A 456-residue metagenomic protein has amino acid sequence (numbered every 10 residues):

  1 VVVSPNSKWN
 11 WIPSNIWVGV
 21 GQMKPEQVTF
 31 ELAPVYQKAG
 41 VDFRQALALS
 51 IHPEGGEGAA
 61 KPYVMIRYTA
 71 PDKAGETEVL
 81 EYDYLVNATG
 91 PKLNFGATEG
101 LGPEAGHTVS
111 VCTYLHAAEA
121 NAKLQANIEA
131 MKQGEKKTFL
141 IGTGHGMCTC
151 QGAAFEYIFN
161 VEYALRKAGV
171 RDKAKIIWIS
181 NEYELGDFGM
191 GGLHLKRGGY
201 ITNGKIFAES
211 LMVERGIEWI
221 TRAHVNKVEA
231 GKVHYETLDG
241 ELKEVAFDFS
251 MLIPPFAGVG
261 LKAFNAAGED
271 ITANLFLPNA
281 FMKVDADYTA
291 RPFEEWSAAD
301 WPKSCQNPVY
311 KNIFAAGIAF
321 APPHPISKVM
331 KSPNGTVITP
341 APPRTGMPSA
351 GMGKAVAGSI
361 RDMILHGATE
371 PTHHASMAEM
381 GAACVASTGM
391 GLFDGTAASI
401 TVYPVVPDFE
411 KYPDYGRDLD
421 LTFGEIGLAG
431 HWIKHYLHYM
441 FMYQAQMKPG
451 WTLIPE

Functional and structural regions predicted by a protein language model:
V1-P5, Y82-V86, T138-G144, K175-E184 (+3 more regions): Extended hydrophobic secondary-structure segments that form protein cores and membrane-embedded regions
V1-Q45, H145-G199: Beta1-alpha1 glycine-rich phosphate/pyrophosphate-binding loop at the start of Rossmann-like nucleotide-binding domains
G40-S50, V213-E229: A conserved beta-strand/loop element that lines the FAD pocket in flavoprotein oxidoreductases
R44-E156, N160-G169, M251: FAD-binding core/adjacent interface of flavoenzyme oxidoreductases
L93-N94, P103-E135, D248-F249, I253-S349: FAD-site-proximal beta/loop scaffold in flavoenzymes
K196-T221: A glycine-rich helix N-cap at a beta->alpha junction
A223-K243, F247-G260: Membrane-embedded hairpin module used as a gating/binding unit in multi-pass transport and secretion proteins
T345, M352-E456: C-terminal, flexible cofactor-proximal segment of oxidoreductases
